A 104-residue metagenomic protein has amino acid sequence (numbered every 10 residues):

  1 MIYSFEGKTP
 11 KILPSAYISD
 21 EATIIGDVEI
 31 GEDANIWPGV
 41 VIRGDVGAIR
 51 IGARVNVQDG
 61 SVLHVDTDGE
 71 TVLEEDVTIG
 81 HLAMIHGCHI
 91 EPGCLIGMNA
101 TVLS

Functional and structural regions predicted by a protein language model:
M1-A16: Extreme N-terminal tail/first-helix region
P10, G47-I49, G69-T71: A structural detector for short beta-strand units
P14, S19-D20, I25-G26, G31-E32 (+10 more regions): Left-handed beta-helix
